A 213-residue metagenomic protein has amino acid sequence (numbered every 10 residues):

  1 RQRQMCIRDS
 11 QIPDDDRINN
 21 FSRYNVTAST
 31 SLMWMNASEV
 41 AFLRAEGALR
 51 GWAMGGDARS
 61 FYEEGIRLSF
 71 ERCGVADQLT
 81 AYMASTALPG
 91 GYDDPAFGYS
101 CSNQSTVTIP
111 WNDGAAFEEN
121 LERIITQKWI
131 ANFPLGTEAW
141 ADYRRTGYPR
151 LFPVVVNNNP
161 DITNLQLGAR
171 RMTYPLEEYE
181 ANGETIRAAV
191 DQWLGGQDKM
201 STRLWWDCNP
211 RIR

Functional and structural regions predicted by a protein language model:
Q2-I7: Short, small-residue-biased leader/transition segments that mark boundaries at the very start of proteins
R8-F21: Active-site-adjacent bridging/hinge elements
D9, W52, A96-F97: First exposed extracellular module after export/assembly in secreted or surface-exposed proteins
F21-S29, Q104-T108: Flexible glycine/proline-enriched surface loops and loop-helix/loop-strand junctions
S31-A53, Y62-L68, N120-P134: Extended, hydrophobic/aromatic-rich amphipathic alpha-helical segments that build helical scaffolds
F70-R213: C-terminal functional modules
